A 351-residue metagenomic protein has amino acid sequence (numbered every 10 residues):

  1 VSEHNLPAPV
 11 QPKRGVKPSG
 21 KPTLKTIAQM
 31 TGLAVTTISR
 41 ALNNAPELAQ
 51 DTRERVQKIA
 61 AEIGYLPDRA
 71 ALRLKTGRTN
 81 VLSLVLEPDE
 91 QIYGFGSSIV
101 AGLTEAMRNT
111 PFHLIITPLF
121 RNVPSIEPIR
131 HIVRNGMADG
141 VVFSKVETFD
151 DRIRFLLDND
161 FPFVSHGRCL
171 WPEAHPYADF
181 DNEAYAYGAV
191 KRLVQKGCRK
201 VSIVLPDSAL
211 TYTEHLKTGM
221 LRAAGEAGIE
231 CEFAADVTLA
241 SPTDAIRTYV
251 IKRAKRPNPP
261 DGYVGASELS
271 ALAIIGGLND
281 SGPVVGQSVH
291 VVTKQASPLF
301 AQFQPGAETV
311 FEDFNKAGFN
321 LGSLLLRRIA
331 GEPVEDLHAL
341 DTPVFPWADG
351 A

Functional and structural regions predicted by a protein language model:
V1-N80: N-terminal helix-turn-helix DNA-binding module of bacterial transcription factors
K17, I251-A351: Flexible loop/turn connectors
I63-P128, L221: Amphipathic helical "hinge" segments at domain boundaries
E87-F95, I116-S125, A178-G188, V204-Y249 (+4 more regions): Hinge/beta->alpha junction and helix N-cap segments in small-molecule ligand-binding domains
S125-M137, A245-P259: Short, well-structured alpha-helical segments in soluble
S144-G188, L269, Q295-A307: Flexible loop/hinge segments that line or gate small-molecule binding clefts
K200, C231-F233, V284-H290: Short acidic capping loops at alpha-helix termini that bridge into adjacent secondary structure
